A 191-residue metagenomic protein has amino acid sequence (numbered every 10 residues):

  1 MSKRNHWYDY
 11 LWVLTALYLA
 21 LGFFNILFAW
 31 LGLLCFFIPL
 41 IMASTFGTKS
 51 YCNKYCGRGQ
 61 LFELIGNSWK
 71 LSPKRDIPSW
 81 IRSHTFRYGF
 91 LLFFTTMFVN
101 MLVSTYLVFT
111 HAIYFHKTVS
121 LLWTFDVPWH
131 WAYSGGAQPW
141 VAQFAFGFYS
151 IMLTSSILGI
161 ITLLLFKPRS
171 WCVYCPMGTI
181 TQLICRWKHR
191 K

Functional and structural regions predicted by a protein language model:
M1-K191: Non-ligating segments of multi-cofactor redox enzymes
